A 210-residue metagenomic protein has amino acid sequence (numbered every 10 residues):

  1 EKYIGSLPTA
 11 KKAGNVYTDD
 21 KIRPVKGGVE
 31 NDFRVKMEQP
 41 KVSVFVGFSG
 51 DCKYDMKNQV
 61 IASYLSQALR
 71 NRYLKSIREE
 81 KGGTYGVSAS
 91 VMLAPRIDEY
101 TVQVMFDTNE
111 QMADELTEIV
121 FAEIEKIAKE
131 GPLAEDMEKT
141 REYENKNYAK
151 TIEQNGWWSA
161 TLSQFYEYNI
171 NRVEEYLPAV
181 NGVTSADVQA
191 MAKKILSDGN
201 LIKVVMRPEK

Functional and structural regions predicted by a protein language model:
E1-G50, R207-K210: An aromatic/glycine/proline-enriched structural segment found at the starts of mature extracellular/organellar domains
E1-I4, L65, T117-I124: Short amphipathic C-terminal alpha-helix that caps PH/PH-like domains
R34, M92, A192-I195: Short proline/glycine-enriched turn/loop segments at secondary-structure junctions
M37-Q39, I195-D198: Extracellular/periplasmic catalytic domains that process cell-envelope and extracellular macromolecules
K41-V60, R78-G182, N200-P208: M16 family metallopeptidases and their MPP-like homologs
K75: Long, His/Glu/Asp-enriched segments that create or flank divalent metal/ion-associated functional microenvironments
S185-K193: Low-complexity, intrinsically disordered Gly/Pro/Thr-rich segments
